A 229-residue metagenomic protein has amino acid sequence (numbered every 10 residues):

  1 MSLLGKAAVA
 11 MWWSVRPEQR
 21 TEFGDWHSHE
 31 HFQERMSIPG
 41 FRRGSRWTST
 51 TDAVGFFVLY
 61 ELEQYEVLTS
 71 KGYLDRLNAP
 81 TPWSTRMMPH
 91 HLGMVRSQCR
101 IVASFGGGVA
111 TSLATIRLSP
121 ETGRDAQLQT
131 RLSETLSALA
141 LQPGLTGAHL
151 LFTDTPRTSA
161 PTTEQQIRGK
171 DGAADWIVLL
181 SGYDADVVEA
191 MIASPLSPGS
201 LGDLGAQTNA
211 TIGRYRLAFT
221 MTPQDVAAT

Functional and structural regions predicted by a protein language model:
M1-T229: Macromolecular interaction modules
